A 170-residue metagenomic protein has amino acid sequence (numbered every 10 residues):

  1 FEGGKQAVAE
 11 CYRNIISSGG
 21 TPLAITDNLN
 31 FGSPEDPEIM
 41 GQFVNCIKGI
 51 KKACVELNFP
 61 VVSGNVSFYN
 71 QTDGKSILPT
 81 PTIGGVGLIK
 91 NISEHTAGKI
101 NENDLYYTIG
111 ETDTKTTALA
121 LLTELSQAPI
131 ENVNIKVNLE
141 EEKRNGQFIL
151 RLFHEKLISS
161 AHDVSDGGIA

Functional and structural regions predicted by a protein language model:
F1-A170: Glycine/proline-enriched, intrinsically flexible loops and inter-domain linkers
